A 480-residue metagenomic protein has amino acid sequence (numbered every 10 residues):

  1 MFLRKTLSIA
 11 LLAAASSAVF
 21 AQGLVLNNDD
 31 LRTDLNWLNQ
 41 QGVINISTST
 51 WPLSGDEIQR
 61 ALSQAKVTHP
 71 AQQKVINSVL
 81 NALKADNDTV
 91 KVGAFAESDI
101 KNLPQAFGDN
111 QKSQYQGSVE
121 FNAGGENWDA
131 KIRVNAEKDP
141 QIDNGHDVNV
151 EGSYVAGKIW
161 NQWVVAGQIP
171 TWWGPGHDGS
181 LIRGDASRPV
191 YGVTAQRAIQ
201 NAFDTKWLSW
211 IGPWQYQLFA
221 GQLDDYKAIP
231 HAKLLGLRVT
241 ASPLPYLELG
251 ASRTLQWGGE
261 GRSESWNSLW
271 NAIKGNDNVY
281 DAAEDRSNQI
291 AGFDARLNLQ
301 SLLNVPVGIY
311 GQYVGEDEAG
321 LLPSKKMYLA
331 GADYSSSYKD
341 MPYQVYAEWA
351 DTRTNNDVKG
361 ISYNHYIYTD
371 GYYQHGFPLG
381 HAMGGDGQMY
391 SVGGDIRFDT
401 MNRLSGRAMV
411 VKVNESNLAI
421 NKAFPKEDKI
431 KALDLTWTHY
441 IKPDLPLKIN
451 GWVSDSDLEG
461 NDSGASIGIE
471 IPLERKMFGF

Functional and structural regions predicted by a protein language model:
M1-F20: Gram-negative bacterial Sec-dependent N-terminal signal peptides
F20-D109, F480: N-terminal periplasmic/intermembrane-space "pro-region" immediately following the signal or transit peptide
L24, S47-S49, P70-A71, S78-K91 (+9 more regions): Short loop/turn motifs that connect adjacent beta-strands in outer-membrane beta-barrel proteins
T48, P104-N110, P140-N144, L181-G184 (+6 more regions): Outer-membrane beta-barrel domain signature
A96-N102, G125-N127, A136-P140, I159-N161 (+11 more regions): Transmembrane beta-strands of outer-membrane beta-barrel pores
K112-W210: Well-ordered mid-protein domain cores that form the structural environment of catalytic cofactors
G192-T369, G385, V392, R397 (+4 more regions): Signature for the C-terminal beta-barrel architecture of outer-membrane proteins
V239, H439, N461-F480: Outer-membrane beta-barrel "beta-signal"
